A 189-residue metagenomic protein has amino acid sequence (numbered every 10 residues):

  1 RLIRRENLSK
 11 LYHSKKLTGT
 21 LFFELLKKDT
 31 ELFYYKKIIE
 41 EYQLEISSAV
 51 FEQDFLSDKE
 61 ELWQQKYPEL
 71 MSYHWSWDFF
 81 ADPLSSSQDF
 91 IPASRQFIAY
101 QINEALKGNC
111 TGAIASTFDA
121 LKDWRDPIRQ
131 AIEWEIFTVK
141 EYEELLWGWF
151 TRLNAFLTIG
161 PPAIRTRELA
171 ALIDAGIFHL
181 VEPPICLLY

Functional and structural regions predicted by a protein language model:
R1-Y189: Flavin (primarily FAD) cofactor-binding/catalytic cores of flavoenzymes
